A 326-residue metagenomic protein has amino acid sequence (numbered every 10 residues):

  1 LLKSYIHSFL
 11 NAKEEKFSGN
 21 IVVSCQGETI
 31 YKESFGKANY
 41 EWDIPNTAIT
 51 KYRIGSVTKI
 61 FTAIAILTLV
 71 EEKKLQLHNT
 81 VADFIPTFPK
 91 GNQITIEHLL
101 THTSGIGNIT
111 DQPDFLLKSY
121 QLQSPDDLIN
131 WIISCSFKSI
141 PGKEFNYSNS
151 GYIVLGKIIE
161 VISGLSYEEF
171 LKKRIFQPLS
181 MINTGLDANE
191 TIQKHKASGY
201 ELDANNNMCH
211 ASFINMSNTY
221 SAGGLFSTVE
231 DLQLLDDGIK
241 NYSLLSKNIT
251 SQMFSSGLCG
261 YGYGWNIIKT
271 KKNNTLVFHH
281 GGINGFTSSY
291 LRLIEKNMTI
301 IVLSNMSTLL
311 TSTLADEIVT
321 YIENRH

Functional and structural regions predicted by a protein language model:
L1-Y52, K74-N79: Short, conserved catalytic-motif segment at the N-terminal edge
H7, I21, G27, K51-H78 (+3 more regions): Active-site SXXK
S34-G36, F213, S288, S304: Short clusters of small/polar residues that mark proteolytic maturation junctions
G36-Y40, M216, S307-T308: A short acidic/small-residue loop/turn micro-motif
Q76-G91: Short, glycine/proline-biased beta-turn/loop segments that scaffold the active-site neighborhood
N92-N284, S288: Short, surface-exposed loop or secondary-structure junction motifs that flank catalytic or metal-binding residues
T270-N274, M306-H326: Short, gly/Ser/Thr-rich active-site loops of penicillin-recognizing serine hydrolases
S288-M306: Short, well-ordered beta-strand elements
